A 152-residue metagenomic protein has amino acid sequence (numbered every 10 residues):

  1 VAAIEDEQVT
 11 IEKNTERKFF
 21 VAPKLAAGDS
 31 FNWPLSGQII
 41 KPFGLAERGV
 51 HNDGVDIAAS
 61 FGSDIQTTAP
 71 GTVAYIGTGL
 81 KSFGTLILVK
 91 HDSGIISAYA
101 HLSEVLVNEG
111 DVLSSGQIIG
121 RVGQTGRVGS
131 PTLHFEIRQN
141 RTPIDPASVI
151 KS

Functional and structural regions predicted by a protein language model:
A2-F83: Surface-exposed, glycine-biased beta-strand/turn segments
G37, V55, S63, S97 (+3 more regions): Glycine-centered loop/turn positions within well-structured domains that cap or flank conserved ligand/cofactor-binding
K41, A59, Y75, H101-E104 (+1 more regions): A residue-level detector for short acidic-glycine micro-motifs
G44-A46, S60-G62, P70, T78-G79 (+4 more regions): Solvent-exposed coil/turn segments that connect beta secondary-structure elements in extracytoplasmic/periplasmic
G54-A58, T85-H91, H134-E136: Short, acidic/hydrophobic/Gly-rich beta-strand patch recurrent on exposed beta strands that often constitutes part
D64-Y75, V107-V122: Short, well-structured beta-strand-loop connectors
T68-L106: Zn2+-dependent peptidoglycan hydrolase active-site motif and core
I87, D111-S152: Conserved, short, structured surface segments that act as functional micro-motifs
